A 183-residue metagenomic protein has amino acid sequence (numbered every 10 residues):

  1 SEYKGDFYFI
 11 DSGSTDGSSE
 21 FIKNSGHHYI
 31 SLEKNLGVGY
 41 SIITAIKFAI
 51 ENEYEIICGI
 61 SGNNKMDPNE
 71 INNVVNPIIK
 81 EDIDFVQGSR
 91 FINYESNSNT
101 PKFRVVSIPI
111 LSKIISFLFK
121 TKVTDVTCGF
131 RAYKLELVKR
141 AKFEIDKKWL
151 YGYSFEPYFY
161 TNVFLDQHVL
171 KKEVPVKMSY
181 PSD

Functional and structural regions predicted by a protein language model:
S1-S14: Short beta-strand/loop segment that forms part of the nucleotide-sugar
G5-Y8, S19-N52: Conserved donor nucleotide-binding strand/loop of the catalytic core
D6-F7, I56, L170: Residues at the starts of beta-strands that form the adenosine-phosphate
S12, C58-G62: Active-site acidic Asp-centered loop
G13, G37, K65: A short, conserved beta-strand element in the Rossmann-like catalytic core that flanks the donor/metal-binding loop
K34-F48, I56-G59, P68-Y153, P181-D183: Acceptor/aglycone-binding surface of glycosyltransferases and processive sugar-polymer synthases
A45, N63, K134, V163 (+1 more regions): Residue-level signature of catalytic and energy-coupling elements of molecular machines, predominantly ATP/GTP-dependent
W149, Y160-K177: Catalytic donor-sugar/metal-binding loop of nucleotide-sugar-dependent glycosyltransferases
